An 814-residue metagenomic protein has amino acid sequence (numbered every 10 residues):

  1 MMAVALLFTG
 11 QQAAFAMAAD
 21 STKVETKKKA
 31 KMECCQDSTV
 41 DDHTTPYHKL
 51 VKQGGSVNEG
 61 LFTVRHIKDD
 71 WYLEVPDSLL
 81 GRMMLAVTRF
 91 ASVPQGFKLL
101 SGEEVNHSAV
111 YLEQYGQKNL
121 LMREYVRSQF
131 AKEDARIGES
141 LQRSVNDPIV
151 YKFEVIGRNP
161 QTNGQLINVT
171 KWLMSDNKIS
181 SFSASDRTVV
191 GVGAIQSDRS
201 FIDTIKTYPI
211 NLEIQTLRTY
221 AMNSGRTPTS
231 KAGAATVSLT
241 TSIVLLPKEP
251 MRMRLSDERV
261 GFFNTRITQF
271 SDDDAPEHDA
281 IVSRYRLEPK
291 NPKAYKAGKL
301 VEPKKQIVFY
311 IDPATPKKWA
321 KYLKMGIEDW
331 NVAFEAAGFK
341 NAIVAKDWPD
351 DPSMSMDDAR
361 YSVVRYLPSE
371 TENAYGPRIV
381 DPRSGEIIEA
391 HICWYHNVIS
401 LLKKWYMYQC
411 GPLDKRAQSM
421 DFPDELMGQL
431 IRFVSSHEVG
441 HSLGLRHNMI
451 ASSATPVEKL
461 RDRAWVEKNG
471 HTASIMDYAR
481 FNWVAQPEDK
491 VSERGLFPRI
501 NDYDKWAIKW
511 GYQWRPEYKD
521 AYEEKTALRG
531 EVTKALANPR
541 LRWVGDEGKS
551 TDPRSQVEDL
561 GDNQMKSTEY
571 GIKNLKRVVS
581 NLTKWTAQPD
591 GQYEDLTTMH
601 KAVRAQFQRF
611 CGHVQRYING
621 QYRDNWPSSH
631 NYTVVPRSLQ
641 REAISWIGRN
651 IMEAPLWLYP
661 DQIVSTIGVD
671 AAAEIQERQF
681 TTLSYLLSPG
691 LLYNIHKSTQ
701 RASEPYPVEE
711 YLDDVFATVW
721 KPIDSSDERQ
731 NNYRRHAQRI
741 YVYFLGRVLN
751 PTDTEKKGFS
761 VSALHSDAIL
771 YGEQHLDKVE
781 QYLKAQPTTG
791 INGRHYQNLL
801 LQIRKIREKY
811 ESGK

Functional and structural regions predicted by a protein language model:
M1-Q11: Bacterial N-terminal signal peptides
A14-A18: Boundary at the C-terminal end of the N-terminal hydrophobic targeting segment
T22-T315, A333, A342, W348-S400 (+5 more regions): Auxiliary tRNA-acceptor-end handling modules of aminoacyl-tRNA synthetases
T45, K321-E328, V332, F433 (+2 more regions): Solvent-exposed, polar/charged alpha-helical surfaces in well-ordered, non-transmembrane soluble domains, broadly
E328-F339, G440-H441, L445, F481 (+1 more regions): Sec-exported extracytoplasmic/periplasmic mature domains
D347-L367, Q429-Q486: The catalytic-center signature of Zn2+-dependent metalloproteases
V380, E386-W394, S435-L443, A485-Q486 (+2 more regions): Extended catalytic-interface subdomain
S452-K814: Conserved catalytic/binding loops enriched for acidic/polar residues
